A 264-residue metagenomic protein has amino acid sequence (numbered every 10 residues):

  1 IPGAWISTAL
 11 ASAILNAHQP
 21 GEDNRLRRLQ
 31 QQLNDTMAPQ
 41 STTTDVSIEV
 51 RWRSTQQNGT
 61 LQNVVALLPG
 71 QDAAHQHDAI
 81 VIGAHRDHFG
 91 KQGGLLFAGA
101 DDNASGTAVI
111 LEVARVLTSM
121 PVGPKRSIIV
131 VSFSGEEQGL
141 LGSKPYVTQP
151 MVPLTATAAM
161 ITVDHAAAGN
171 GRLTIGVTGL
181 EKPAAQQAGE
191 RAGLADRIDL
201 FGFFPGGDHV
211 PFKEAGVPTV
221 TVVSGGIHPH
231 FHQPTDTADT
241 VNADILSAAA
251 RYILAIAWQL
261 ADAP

Functional and structural regions predicted by a protein language model:
I1-A4, R51-T55, G93-N103, S132 (+3 more regions): Second-shell loop/turn segments in exported
I1-G99, R115, S119-V122: Soluble metallo-hydrolase cores and metallopeptidase-like ectodomains found primarily in the secretory/periplasmic
I1-N24, F133-H230: Metal-dependent peptidase/peptidase-like ectodomains
N63, H85-H88, E136, H209 (+1 more regions): Histidine-centered active-site/metal-ligand motif
A100-V113: Active-site alpha-helical elements of protease catalytic centers
E112-L141, T155: Short helix-loop-beta-strand segments that form the rim/entrance of peptidase-like active sites
R115, S119, R126, P229-P264: His/Asp/Glu-rich mid-to-C-terminal helical/loop segments that flank catalytic regions of hydrolases
